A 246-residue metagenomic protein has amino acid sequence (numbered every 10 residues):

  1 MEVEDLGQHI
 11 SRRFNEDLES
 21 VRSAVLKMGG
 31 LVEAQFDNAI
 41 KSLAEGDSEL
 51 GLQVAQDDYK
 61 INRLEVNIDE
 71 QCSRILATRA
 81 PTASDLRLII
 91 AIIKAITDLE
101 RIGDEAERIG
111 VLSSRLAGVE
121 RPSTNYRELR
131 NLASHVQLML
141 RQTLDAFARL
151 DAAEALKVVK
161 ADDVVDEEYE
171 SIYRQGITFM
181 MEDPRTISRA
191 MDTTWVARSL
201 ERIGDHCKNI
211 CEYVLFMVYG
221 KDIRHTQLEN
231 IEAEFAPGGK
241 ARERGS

Functional and structural regions predicted by a protein language model:
M1-S246: Cytosolic, long alpha-helical scaffolding segments
